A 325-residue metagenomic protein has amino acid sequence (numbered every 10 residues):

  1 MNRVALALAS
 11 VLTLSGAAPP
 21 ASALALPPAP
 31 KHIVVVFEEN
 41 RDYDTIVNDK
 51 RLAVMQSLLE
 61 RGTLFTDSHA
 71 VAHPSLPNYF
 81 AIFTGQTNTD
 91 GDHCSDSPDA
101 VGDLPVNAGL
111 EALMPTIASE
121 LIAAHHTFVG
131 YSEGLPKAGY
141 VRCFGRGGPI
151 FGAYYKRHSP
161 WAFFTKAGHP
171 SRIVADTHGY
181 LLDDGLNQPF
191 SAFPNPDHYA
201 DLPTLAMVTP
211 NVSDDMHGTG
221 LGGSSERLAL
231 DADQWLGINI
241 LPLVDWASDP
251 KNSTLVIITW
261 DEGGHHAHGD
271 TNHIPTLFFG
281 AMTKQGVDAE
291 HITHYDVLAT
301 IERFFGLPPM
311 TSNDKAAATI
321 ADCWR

Functional and structural regions predicted by a protein language model:
N2-S22: Secretory targeting and sorting signals
A23-R325: N-terminal pro-sequences and low-complexity stem/linker regions of secreted or lumenal proteins
